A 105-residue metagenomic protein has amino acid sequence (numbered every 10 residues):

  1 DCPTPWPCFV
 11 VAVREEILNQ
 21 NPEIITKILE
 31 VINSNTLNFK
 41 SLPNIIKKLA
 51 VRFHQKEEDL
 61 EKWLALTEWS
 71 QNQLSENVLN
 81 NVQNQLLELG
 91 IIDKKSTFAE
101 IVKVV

Functional and structural regions predicted by a protein language model:
D1-C2: A structural signal for short loop-to-beta-strand junctions that line the ligand-binding cleft of periplasmic/secreted
W6-E23: A bilobed periplasmic-binding-protein/Venus flytrap-type ligand-binding module shared by bacterial periplasmic
P7, R14, A65, K94-F98: Glycine-rich, flexible loop/turn motifs
C8-V11, S70-N72, V105: Short secondary-structure transition/capping segments
R14, Q73-S75, N81, T97 (+1 more regions): Alpha-helix initiation/capping motif
N19-D93: Secondary-structure end/capping motifs
L87-V105: Conserved C-terminal helix/tail region of periplasmic/extracytoplasmic solute-binding proteins
